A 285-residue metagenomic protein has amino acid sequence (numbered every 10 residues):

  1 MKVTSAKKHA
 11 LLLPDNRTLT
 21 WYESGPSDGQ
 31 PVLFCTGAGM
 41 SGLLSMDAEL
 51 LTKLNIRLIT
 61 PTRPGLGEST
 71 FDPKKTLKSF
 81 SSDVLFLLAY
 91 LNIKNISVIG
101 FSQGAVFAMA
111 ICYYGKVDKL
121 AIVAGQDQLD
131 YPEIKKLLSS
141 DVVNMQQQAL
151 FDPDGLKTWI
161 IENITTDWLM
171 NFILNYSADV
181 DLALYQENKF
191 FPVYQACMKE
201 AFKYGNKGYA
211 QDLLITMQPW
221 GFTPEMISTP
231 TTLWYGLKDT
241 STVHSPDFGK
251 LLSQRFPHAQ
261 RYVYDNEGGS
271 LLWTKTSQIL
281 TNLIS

Functional and structural regions predicted by a protein language model:
M1-E23: N-terminal cap/lid segment of alpha/beta-hydrolase-fold proteins
R17-E68: Conserved HGGG/HGGXW glycine-rich cap/lid loop of the alpha/beta-hydrolase fold
S79-S97: Conserved acidic catalytic loop of the alpha/beta-hydrolase fold
I96-I134: Conserved hydrolase catalytic core segment
S140-T223: Alpha/beta-hydrolase
I227, L233-G236: Short beta-strand/loop motif that positions the catalytic acidic residue of the alpha/beta-hydrolase fold
T240-F248: Conserved alpha/beta-hydrolase "acid-adjacent" motif
K250, R255-S285: Catalytic active-site module of serine/aspartate enzymes centered on a nucleophile-bearing elbow/loop
